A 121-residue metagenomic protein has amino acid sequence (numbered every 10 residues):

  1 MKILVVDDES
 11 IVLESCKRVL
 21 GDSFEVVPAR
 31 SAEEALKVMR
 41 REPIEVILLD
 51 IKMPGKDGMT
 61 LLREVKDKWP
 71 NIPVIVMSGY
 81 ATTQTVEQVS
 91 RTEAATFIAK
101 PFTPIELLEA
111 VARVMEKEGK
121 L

Functional and structural regions predicted by a protein language model:
S10-V27: Two-component/phosphorelay signaling modules centered on CheY-like receiver
S31-E34, D57-T60: Acidic catalytic/metal-coordinating carboxylates
E42-L48: Active-site beta3 strand of CheY-like receiver
M53: Receiver (REC) domain active-site loop signature in two-component systems and cognate sites in sensor histidine kinases
T60, A81-T96, E109: Alpha4 helix (beta4-alpha4-beta5 surface) of REC/receiver domains from two-component response regulators
K100: A Lys-centered signature of the CheY-like receiver
T103-P104: Receiver (REC) domain switch/active-site region of two-component response regulators
